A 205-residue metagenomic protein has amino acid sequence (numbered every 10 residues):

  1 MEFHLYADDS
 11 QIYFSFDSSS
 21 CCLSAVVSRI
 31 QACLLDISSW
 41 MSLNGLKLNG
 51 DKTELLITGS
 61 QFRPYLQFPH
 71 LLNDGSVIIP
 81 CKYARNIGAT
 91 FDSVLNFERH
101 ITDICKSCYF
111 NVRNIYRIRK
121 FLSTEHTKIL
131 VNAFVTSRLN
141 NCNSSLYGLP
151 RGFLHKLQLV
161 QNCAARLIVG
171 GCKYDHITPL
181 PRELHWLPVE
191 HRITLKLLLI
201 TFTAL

Functional and structural regions predicted by a protein language model:
M1-L205: Hydrophobic/basic alpha-helical segments
